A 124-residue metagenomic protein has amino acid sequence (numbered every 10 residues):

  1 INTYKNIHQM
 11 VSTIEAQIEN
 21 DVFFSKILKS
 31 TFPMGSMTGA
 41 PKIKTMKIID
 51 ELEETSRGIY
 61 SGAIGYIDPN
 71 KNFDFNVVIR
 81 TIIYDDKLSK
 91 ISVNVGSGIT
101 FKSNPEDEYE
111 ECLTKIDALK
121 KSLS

Functional and structural regions predicted by a protein language model:
T3-S124: Conserved hydrophobic core element of enzyme catalytic domains
